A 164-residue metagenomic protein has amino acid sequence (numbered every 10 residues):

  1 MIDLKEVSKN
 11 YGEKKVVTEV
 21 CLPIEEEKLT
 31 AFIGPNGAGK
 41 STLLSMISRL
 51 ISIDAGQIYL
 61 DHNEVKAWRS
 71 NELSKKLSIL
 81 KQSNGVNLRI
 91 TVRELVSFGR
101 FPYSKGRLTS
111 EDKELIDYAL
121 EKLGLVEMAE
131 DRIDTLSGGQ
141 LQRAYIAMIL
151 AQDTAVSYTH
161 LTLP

Functional and structural regions predicted by a protein language model:
I2, V17-E19: Conserved structural motif at the start of ABC-family nucleotide-binding domains
I24, G56-E64, L73: Conserved ABC transporter NBD signature motif
I33-P35: The feature captures the beta-strand-to-loop junction immediately N-terminal to the Walker
S48: Helix-to-loop junction immediately C-terminal to a conserved catalytic motif
S97, E111-M128: Conserved ABC ATPase "signature" region
R107, R132-L136, Q140: Conserved ABC ATPase signature
Y158-P164: Conserved small/polar residues in nucleotide/adenosyl-binding loops
